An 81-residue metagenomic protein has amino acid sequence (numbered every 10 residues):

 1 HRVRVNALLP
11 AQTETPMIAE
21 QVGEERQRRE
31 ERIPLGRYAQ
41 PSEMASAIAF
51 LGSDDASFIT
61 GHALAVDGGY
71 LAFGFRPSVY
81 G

Functional and structural regions predicted by a protein language model:
R2-R4, I59-G61: Short, small/polar-rich loop/turn modules that mediate ligand/substrate recognition or access, typified
L9-E20: Short, flexible catalytic-loop segment of classical short-chain dehydrogenase/reductase
E14, D54-D55: Catalytic "switch" loops of ABC-type ATPases
A19-I33: A short C-terminal helix-loop "cap" of Rossmann-like NAD(P)-dependent dehydrogenase/epimerase domains
I33-M44, D55: A conserved structural motif in NAD(P)-dependent oxidoreductases
T60-G81: Short C-terminal tail/terminal secondary-structure segment of NAD(P)H-dependent dehydrogenase/reductase domains
